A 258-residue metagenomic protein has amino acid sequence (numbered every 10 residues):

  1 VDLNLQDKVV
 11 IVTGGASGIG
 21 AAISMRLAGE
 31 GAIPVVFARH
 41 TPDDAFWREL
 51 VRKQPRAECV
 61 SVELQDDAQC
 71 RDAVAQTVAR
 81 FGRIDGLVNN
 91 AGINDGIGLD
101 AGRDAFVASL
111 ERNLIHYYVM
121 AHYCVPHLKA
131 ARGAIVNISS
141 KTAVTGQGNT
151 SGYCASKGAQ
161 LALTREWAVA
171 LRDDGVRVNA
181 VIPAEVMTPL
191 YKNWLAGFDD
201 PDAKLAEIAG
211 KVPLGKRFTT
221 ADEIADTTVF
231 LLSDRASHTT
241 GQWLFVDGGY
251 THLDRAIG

Functional and structural regions predicted by a protein language model:
V9, A16-S17: Conserved glycine-rich cofactor-binding loop
E30-W47: Conserved glycine-rich Rossmann-like NAD(P)H-binding loop of the short-chain dehydrogenase/reductase
R71, I93-A108, N149-G152, K192 (+1 more regions): Conserved mid-core segment of classical short-chain dehydrogenase/reductases
A121, S156, T164: Active-site helix of classical SDR
P126, V169-D173, S237: Alpha-helical segment proximal to the catalytic Tyr-Lys
S140: Residue(s) in the substrate-gating loop at a strand-loop-helix junction that position the organic substrate next
T145, V229, T240-G258: Short C-terminal tail/terminal secondary-structure segment of NAD(P)H-dependent dehydrogenase/reductase domains
